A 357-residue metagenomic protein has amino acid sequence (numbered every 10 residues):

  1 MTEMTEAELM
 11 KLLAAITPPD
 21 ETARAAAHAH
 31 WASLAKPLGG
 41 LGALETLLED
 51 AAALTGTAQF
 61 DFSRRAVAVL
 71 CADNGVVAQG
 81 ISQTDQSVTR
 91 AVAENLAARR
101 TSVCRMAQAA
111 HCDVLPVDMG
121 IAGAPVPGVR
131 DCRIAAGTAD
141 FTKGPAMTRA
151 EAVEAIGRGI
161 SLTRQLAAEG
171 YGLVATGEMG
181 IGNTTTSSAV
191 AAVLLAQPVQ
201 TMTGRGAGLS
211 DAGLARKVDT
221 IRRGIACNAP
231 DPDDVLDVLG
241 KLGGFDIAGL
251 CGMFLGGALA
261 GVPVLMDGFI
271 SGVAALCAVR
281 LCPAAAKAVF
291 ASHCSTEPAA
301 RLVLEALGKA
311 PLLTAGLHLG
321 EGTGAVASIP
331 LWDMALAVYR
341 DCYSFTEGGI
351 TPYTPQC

Functional and structural regions predicted by a protein language model:
T2-C357: N-terminal loops that bind phosphate or other acidic moieties and the adjacent beta-alpha structural core
